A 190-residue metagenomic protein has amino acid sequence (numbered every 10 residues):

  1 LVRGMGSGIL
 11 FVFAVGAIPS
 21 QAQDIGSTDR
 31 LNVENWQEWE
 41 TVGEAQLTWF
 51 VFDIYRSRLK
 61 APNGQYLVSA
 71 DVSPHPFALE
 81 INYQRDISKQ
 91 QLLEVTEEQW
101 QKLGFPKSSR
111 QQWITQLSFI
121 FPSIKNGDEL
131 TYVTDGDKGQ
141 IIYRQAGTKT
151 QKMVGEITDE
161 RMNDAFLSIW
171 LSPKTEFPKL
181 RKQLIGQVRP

Functional and structural regions predicted by a protein language model:
G4-G16: Bacterial N-terminal signal peptides
A22-H75, F105: N-terminal secretory signal peptides
S69-Q140: Mid-length scaffold segments of soluble, non-membrane domains
L130, Y143, M153-I157: Metal- and O2-centered redox machinery and metal/ROS homeostasis
D137-T148, A165: Short, Lys/Arg- and Gly-enriched loop/turn segments at beta-strand edges
M153-P178: Flexible glycine-rich active-site/ligand-binding loops centered on an Asp-His dyad
K179-P190: Cysteine/selenocysteine-centered motifs that mediate thiol-based redox chemistry or coordinate metal-sulfur cofactors
